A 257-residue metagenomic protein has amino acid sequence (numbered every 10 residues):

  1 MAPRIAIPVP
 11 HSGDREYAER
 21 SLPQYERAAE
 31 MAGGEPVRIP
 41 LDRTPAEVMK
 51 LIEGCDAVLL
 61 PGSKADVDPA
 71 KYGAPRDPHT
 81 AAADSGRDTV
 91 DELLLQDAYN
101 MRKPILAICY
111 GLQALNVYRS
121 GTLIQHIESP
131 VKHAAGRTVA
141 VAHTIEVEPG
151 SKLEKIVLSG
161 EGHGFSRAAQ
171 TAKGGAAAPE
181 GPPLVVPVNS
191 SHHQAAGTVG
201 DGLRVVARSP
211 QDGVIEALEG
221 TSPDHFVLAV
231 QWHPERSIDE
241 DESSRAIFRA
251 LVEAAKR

Functional and structural regions predicted by a protein language model:
M1-L106, Y110, N116-I124, E128-P187 (+4 more regions): N-terminal beta1-alpha1 cap of cysteine-dependent amidohydrolase-like domains
L228-W232: Active-site-proximal beta-strand elements of phosphoester/diester hydrolases
